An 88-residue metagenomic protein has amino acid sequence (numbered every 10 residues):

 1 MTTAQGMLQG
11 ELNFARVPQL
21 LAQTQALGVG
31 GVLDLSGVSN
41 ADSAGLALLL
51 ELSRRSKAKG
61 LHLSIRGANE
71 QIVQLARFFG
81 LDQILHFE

Functional and structural regions predicted by a protein language model:
M1-A44, E51-E88: STAS-like cytosolic regulatory interaction modules
